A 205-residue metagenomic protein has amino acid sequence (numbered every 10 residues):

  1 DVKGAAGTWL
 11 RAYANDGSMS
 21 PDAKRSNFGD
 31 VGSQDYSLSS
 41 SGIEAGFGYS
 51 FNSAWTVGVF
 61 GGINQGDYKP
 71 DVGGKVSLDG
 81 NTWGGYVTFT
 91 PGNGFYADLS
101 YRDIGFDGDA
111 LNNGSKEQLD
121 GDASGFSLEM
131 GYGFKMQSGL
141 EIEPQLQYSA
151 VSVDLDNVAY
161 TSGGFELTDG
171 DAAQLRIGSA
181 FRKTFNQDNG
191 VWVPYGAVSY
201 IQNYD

Functional and structural regions predicted by a protein language model:
K3-D205: Membrane translocator/pore-forming domains, dominated by Gram-negative outer-membrane beta-barrels
